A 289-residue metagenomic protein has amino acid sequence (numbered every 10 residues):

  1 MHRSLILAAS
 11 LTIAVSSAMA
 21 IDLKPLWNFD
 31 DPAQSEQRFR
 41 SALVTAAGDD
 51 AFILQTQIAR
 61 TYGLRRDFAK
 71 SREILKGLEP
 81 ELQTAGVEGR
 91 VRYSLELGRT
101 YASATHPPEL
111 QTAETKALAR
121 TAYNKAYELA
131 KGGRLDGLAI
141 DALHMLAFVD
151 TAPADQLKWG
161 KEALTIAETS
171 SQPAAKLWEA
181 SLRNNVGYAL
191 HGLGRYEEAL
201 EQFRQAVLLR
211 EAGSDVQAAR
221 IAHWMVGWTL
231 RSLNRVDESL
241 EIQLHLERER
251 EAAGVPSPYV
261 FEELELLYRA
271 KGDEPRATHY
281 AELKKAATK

Functional and structural regions predicted by a protein language model:
K24, R60, R99, H106 (+4 more regions): Residue-level recognition of tetratricopeptide repeat
F29, R65, A104, L146 (+4 more regions): Structural motif corresponding to the intra-repeat A-B loop/turn of tetratricopeptide repeats
L43-V44, K76-Q83, N124-K131, E162-S171 (+3 more regions): Amphipathic alpha-helical segments of tetratricopeptide repeats
D49, E88, G137, A174-L177 (+2 more regions): Residue signature of alpha-solenoid helical repeat architecture, marking inter-repeat boundaries and helix-start
I53, R92, D141, W178-S181 (+2 more regions): Residue register of alpha-helical TPR repeats
T56, L95, D141-H144, N184 (+2 more regions): TPR/TPR-like alpha-solenoid signature
